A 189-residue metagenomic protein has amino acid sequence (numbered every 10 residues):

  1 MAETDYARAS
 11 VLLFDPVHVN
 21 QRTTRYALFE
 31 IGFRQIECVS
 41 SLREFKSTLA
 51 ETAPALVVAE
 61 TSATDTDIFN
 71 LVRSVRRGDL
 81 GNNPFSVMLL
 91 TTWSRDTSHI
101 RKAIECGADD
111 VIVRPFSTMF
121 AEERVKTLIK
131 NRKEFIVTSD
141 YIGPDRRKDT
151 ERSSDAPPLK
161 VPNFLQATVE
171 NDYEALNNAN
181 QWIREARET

Functional and structural regions predicted by a protein language model:
A7-V19, T24-F29, C38, V57-V58: Conserved acidic segment of CheY-like receiver
L12, V57, G81-T97: A short, hydrophobic beta-strand element within the central beta-sheet of small alpha/beta folds
C38-L56: Acidic, metal-coordinating helix/loop segments flanking the phosphotransfer/catalytic sites of two-component signaling
E51, A55-P84: Conserved phosphotransfer microenvironments
L56, D109-V113: Conserved phosphoryl-transfer motifs of two-component systems
N70, S94-D110, I136, R147: Alpha4 helix (beta4-alpha4-beta5 surface) of REC/receiver domains from two-component response regulators
F116-V125, I129, K133, V137: C-terminal output helix
K130-T189: CheY-like receiver
